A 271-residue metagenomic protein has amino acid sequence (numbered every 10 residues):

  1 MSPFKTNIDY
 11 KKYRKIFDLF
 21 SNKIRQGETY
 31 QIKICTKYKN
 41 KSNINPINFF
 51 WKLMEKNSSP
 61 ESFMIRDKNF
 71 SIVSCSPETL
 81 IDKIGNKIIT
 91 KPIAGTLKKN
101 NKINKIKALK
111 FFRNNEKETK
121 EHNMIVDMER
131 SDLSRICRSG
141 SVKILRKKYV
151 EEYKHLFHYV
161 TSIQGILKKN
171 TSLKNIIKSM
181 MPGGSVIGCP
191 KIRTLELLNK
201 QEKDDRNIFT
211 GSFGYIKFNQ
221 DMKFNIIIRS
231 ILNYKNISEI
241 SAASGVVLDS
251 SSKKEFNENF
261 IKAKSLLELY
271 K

Functional and structural regions predicted by a protein language model:
M1-K271: Extended alpha-helical targeting/anchoring segments, especially N-terminal organellar/secretory targeting helices
